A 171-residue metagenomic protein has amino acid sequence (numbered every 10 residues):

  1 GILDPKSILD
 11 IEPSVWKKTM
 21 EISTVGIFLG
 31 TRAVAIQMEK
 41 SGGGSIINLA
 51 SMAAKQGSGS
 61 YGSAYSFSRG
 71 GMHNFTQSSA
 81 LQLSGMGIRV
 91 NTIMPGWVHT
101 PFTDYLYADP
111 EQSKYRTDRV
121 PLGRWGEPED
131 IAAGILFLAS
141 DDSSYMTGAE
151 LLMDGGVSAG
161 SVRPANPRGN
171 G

Functional and structural regions predicted by a protein language model:
K6-I8, V15-K17, R116: Substrate-binding pocket helix/loop in short-chain dehydrogenase/reductase
I11, G57-S66, S78: Active-site loop-to-helix junction immediately N-terminal to the catalytic Tyr of the SDR YXXXK motif in Rossmann-fold
T31, S68, T76: Active-site helix of classical SDR
I36, L81-Q82, S144: Alpha-helical segment proximal to the catalytic Tyr-Lys
S51: Residue(s) in the substrate-gating loop at a strand-loop-helix junction that position the organic substrate next
S84, R89, M146-G148: Short, small/polar-rich loop/turn modules that mediate ligand/substrate recognition or access, typified
L136, T147-G171: Short C-terminal tail/terminal secondary-structure segment of NAD(P)H-dependent dehydrogenase/reductase domains
